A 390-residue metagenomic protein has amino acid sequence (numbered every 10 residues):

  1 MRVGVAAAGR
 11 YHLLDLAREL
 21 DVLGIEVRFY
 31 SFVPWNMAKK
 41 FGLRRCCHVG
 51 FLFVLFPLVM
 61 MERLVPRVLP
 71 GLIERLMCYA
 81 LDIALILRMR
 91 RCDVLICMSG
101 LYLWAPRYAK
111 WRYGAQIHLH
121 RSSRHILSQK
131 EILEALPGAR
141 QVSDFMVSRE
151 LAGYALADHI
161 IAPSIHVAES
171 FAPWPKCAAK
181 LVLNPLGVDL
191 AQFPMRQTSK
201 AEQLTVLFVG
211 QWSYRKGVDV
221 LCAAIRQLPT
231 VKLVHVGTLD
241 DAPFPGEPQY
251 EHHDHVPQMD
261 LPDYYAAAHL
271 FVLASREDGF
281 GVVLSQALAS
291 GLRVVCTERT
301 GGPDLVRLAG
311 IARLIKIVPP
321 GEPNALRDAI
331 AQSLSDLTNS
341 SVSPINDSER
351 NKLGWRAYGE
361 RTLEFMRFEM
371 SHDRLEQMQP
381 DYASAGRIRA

Functional and structural regions predicted by a protein language model:
C46, V59-L72, R112-S148: Acceptor-binding helix/loop patch of EC 2.4 sugar-transfer enzymes, predominantly nucleotide-sugar-dependent
I83-R91, L103-R107, W111-R112, H125 (+1 more regions): Membrane-proximal helix-turn-helix segments that form the acceptor-binding/catalytic region of lipid-linked
Y154, D263-A268: Short alpha-helical donor nucleotide-sugar binding micro-motif in glycosyltransferases
H166, G187: Carbohydrate-associated surface elements
R276: Aromatic "clamp/platform" in nucleotide-sugar-dependent glycosyltransferases that forms part of the donor/acceptor
R293-T297: Short hydrophobic beta-strand element within catalytic cores of glycosyltransferases and related nucleotide-activated
P303-Q332: Change "using UDP/GDP/dTDP sugars" to "using nucleotide sugars
T338-R374: A charged, aromatic-enriched C-terminal amphipathic alpha-helix characteristic of glycosyltransferases across folds
